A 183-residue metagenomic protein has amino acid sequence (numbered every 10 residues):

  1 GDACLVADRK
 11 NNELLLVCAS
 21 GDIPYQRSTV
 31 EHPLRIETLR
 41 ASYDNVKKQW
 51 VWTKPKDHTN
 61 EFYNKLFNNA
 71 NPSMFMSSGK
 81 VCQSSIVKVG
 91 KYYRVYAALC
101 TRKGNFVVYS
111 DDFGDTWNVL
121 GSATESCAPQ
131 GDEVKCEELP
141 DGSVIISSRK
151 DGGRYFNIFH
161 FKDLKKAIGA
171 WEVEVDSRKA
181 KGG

Functional and structural regions predicted by a protein language model:
G1, A7-S78, C82-G183: Beta-rich carbohydrate-recognition and catalytic domains
